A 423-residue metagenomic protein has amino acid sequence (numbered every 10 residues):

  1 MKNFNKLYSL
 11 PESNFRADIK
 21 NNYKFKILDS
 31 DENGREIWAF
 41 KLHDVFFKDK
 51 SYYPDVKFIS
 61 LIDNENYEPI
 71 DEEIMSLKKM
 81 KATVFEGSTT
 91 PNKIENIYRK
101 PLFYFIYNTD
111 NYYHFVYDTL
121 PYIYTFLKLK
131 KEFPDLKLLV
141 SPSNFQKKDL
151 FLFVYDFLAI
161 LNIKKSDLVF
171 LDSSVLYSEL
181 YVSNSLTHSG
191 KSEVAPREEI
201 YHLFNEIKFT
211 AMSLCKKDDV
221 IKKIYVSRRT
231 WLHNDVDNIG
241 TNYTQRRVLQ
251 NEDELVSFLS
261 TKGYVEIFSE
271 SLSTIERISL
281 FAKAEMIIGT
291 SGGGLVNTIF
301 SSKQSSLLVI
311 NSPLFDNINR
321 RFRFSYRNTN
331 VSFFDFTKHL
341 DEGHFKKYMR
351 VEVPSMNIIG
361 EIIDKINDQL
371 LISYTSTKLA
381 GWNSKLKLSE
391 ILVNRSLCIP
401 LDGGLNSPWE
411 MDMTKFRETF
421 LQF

Functional and structural regions predicted by a protein language model:
M1-F423: The feature primarily captures lumenal catalytic ectodomains of type II secretory-pathway glycosyltransferases
